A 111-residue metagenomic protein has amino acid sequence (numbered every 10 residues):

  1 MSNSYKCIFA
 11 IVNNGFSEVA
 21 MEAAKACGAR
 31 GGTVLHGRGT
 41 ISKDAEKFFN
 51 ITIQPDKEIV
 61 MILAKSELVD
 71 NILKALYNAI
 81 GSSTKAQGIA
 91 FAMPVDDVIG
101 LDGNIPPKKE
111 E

Functional and structural regions predicted by a protein language model:
M1-E111: Positively charged, small/polar-rich N-terminal and surface patches that mediate targeting and assembly and bind
